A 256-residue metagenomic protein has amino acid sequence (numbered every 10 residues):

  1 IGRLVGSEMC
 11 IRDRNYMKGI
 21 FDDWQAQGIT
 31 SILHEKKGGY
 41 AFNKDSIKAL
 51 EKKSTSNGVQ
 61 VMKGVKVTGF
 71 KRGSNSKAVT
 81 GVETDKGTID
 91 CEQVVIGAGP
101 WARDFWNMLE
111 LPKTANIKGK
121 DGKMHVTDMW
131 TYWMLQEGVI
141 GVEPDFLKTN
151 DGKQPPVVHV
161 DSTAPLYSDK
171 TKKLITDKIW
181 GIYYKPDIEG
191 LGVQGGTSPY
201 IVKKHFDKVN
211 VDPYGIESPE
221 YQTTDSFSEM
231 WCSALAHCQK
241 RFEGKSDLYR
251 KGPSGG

Functional and structural regions predicted by a protein language model:
I1-G6, C10-I11: Single conserved hydrophobic/aromatic residue that forms the stacking wall/gate of nucleotide- or nucleobase-binding
R3, G69-K71, E83, T88-D90 (+2 more regions): Well-ordered beta-strand positions
E8, T114-V126, F242-G252: Short, surface-exposed acidic
W24, G28-Q93, G97-D104: Helical element adjacent to the flavin cofactor pocket in flavoenzyme catalytic cores
E51, W106, L235-Q239: Non-transmembrane alpha-helical segments in soluble domains of secreted/periplasmic/extracellular proteins
T88-T176: Central helical "cap/lid" subdomain
I140-G255: Active-site lid/adjacent beta-loop-alpha segment flanking the redox-cofactor pocket in flavoenzymes
